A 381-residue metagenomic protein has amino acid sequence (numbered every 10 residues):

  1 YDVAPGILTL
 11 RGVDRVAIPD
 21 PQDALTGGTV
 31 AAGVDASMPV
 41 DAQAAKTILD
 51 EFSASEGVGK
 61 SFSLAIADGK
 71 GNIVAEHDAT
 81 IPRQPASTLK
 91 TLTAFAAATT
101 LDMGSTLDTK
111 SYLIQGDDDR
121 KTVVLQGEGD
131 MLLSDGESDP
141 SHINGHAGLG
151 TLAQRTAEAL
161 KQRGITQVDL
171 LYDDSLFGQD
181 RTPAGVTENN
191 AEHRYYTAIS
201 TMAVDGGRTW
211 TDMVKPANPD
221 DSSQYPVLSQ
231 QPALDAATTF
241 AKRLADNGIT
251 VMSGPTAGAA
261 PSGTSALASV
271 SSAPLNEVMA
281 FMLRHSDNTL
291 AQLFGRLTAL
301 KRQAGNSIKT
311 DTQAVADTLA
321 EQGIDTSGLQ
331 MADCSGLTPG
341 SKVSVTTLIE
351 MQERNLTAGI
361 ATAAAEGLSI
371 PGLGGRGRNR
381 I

Functional and structural regions predicted by a protein language model:
Y1-D14: Hydrophobic single-pass membrane-targeting/anchoring helices
V16-P82, M103, A153-G164: Beta-lactamase-like hydrolase cores
S61, D119-S200, G207, G248-I249 (+1 more regions): Mid-domain, small-residue-enriched loop/turn segments at the edges of structured enzyme/sensor domains
G69-K70, D108-E128, L171-D180, G254-S272 (+1 more regions): Acidic helix-start/capping segments at beta-turn-to-alpha-helix junctions
P85-M103, M202, T239-L244, M282: Active-site SXXK
T99-Q115, R194, S253-P255, A361-E366: Short, well-structured active-site flanking segments
V204-T362: A small/polar active-site loop signature that marks catalytic segments
E321-D325, S369-I381: Active-site Gly/Thr loop motif
